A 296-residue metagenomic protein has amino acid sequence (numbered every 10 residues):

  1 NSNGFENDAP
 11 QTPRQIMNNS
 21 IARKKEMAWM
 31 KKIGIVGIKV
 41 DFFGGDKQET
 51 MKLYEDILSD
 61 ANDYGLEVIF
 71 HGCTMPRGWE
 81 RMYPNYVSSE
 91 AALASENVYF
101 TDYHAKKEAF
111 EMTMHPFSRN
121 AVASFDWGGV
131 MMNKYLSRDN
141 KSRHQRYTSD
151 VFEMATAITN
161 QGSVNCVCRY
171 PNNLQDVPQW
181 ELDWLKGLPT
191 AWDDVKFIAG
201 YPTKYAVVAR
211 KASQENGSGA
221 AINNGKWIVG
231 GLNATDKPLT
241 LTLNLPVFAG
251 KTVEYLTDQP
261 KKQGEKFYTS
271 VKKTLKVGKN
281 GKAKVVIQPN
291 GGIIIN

Functional and structural regions predicted by a protein language model:
N1-Y147: Aromatic- and carboxylate-enriched substrate-binding clefts and catalytic-loop regions of carbohydrate-active enzymes
S2, F42-D46, F70-C73, A91 (+5 more regions): Active-site proximal loops enriched in glycine and acidic residues that flank catalytic Cys/His/Asp and coordinate
S137-R143, Y147-D150, I158-N160, N165 (+3 more regions): Long hydrophobic segments that form regular secondary structure
V151-I198: Catalytic cores of secreted or luminal carbohydrate-active enzymes
T190-Y205, D258-K266: Extended hydrophobic/aromatic segments used for targeting, binding, or gating
Y201-A249, Y255, I293-I294: Carbohydrate-binding surface patches
Y255-N280: Solvent-exposed beta-strand/loop surfaces of large extracellular or lumenal domains
V271-N296: C-terminal beta-strand-rich structural cap/linker in extracellular carbohydrate-active enzymes
